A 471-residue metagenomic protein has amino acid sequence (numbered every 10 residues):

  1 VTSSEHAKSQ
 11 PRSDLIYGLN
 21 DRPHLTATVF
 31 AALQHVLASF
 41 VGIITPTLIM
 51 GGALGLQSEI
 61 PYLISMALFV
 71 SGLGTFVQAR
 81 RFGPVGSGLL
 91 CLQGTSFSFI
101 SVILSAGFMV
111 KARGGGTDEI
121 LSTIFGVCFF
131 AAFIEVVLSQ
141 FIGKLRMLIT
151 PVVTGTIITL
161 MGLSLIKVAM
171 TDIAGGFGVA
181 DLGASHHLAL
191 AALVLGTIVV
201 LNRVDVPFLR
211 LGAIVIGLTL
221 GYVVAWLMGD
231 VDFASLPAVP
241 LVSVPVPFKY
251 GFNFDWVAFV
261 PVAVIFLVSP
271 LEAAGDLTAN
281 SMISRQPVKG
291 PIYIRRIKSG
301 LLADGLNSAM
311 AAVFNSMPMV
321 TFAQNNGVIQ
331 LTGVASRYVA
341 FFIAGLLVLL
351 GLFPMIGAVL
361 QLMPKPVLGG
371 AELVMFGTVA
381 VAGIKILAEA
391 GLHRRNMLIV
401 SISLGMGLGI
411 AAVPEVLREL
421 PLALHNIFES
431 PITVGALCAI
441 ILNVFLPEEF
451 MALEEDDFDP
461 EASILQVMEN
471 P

Functional and structural regions predicted by a protein language model:
V1-F30, A234-V246, M282-S299, F445-P471: Intrinsically disordered, low-complexity non-transmembrane regions of multi-pass membrane transporters
T2-L90, S101-R113: N-terminal signal-anchor module of multipass membrane proteins
E5-A7, R12, I43-T47, G51 (+7 more regions): Juxtamembrane interface elements at the cytosolic ends of transmembrane helices in multi-pass membrane proteins
D21-F30, M50-I60, Q78-S87, V110-T123 (+5 more regions): Short juxtamembrane and helix-loop transition motifs at transmembrane-helix boundaries in membrane proteins
L25, G51-G86, V264-R337: Membrane-embedded helical hairpins/re-entrant loop segments and their flanking transmembrane helices within multi-pass
T26-S39, G183-L195, G212-A213, L227-M228 (+2 more regions): Hydrophobic, membrane-embedded alpha-helices of multi-pass small-molecule transporters
S58-L63, P84-F99, R146-G155, L209-V215 (+4 more regions): Short, non-helical or kinked segments that cap or interrupt transmembrane helices
F108-A234, F342-D456: Membrane-embedded alpha-helical modules
